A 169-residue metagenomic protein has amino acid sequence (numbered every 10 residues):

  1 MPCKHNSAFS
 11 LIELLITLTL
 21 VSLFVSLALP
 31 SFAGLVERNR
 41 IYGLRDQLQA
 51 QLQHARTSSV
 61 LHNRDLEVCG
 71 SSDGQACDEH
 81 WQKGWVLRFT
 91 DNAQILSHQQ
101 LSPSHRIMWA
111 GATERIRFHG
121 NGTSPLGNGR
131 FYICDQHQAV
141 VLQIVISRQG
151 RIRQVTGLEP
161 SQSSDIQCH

Functional and structural regions predicted by a protein language model:
M1-F9: N-terminal leader/signal peptides at the extreme start of proteins
P2-C3, L23, L27-L61, D65-H169: N-terminal helix-rich module
L11-I12, A28: ABC ATPase nucleotide-binding domains
T19-L20: Residues within membrane-spanning alpha-helices of integral membrane proteins, especially the hydrophobic core/packing
